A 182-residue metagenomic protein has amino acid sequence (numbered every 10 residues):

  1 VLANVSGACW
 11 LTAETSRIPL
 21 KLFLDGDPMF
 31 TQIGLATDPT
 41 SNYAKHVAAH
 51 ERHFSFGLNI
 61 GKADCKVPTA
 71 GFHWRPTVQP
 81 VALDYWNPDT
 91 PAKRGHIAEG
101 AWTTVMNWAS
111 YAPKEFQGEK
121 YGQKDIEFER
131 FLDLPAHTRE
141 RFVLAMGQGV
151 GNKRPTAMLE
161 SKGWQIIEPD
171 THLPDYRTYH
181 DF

Functional and structural regions predicted by a protein language model:
V1-D64, E168-T178, F182: Extended catalytic core of nucleotide-activated donor transferases of GT-like folds
D64-F182: Conserved catalytic-core segment of nucleotide-activated headgroup transferases in glycan assembly
